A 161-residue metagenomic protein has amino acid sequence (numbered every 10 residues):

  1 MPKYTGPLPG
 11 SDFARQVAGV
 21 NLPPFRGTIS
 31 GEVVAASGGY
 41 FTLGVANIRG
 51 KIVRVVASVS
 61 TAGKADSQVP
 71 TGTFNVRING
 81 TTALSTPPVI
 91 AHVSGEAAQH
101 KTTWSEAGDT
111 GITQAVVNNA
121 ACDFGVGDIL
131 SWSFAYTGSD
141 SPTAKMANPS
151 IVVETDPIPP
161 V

Functional and structural regions predicted by a protein language model:
T5-L8, D12-V161: Surface-exposed, low-hydrophobicity beta-strand/loop segments enriched in small/polar/acidic residues
